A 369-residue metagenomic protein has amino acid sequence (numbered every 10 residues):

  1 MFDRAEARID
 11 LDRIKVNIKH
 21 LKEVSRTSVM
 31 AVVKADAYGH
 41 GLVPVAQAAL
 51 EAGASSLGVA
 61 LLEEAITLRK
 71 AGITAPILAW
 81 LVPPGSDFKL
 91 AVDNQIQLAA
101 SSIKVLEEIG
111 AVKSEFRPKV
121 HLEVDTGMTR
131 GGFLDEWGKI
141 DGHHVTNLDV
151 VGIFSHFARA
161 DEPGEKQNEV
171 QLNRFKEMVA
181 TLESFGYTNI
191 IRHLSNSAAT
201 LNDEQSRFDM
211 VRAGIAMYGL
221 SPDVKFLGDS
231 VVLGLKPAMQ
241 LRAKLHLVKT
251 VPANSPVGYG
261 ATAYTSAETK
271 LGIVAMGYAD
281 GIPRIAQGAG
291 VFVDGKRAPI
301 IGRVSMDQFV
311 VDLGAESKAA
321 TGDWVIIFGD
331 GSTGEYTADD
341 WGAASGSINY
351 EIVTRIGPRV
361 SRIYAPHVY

Functional and structural regions predicted by a protein language model:
F2-D10, K15, E64, P83-G85 (+3 more regions): Active-site anion/phosphate-binding pocket segments in diverse small-molecule metabolic enzymes
A5-R8, R13-V16, T27-H193: Active-site-proximal beta-alpha core segment in soluble small-molecule metabolic enzymes
K19: Expand to "…catalyze enediolate/carbanion chemistry for C-C bond making/breaking, isomerization, decarboxylation
V24: Conserved PLP-enzyme active-site core in the AAT-like
